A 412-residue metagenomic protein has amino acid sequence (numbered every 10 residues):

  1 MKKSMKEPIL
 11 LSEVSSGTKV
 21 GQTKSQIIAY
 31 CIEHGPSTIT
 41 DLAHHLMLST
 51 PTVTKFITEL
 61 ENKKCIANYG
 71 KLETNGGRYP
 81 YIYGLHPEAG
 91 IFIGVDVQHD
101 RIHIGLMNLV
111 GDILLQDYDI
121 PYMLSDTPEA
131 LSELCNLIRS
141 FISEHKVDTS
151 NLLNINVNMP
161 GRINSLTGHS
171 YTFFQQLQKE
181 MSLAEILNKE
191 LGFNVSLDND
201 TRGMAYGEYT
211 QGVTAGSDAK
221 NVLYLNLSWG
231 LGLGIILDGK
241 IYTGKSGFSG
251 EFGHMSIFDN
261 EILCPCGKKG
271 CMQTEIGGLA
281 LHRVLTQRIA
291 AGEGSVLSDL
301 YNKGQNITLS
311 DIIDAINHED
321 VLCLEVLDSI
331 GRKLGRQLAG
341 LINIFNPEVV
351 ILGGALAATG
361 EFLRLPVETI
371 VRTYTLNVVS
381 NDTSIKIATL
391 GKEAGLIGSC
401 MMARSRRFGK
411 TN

Functional and structural regions predicted by a protein language model:
M1-G77, I82-Y118, M123-S150, K268 (+1 more regions): ATP-binding/phosphotransfer module of carbohydrate and carboxylate kinases, centering on a glycine-rich
M5, Q116-Y118, S125-A130, N188-N317: Glycine/GP-enriched mid-protein hinge/lid loop-to-helix segment characteristic of carbohydrate kinases
F92-D96, L152-N156, V222-N226, G232-G234: Short glycine-aspartate micro-motif
N108, S165, I236: Short, acidic, Ser/Thr-enriched surface-loop or helix-capping motifs
D112-I113, H169, K240: Residue-level signal for well-ordered, solvent-exposed loop/turn and beta-edge residues enriched in charged/polar side
D117-N221, F362-T373: Glycine-rich phosphate-binding loop and adjoining helix at the ATP-binding site of ATP-dependent phosphoryl-transfer
P160-I163, W229-G230, L356: Short glycine-rich anion-binding loops that position phosphate/pyrophosphate groups of nucleotides and phosphorylated
E185, S249-F258, E368-V378: Acidic-glycine-rich active-site phosphate/pyrophosphate-binding loop
